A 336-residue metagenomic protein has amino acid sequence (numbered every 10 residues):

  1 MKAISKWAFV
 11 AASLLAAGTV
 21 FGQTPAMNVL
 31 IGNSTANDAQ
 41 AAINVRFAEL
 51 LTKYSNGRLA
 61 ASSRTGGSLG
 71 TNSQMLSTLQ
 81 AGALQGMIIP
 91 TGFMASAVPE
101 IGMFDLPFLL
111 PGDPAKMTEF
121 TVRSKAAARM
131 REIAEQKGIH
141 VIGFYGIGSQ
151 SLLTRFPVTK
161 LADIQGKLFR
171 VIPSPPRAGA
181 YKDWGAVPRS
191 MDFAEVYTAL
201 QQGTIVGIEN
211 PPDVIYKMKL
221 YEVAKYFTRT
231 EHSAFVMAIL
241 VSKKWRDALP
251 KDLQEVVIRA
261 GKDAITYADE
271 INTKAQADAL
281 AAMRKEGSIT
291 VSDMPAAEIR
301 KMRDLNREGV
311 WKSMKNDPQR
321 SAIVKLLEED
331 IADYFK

Functional and structural regions predicted by a protein language model:
M1-V10: Bacterial N-terminal signal peptides that target proteins for export
A17-T19: N-terminal signal peptide c-region/cleavage motif recognized by signal peptidases
Q23-K116, K125, M130-K336: N-terminal secretory/targeting leader peptides
V122: Catalytic cores of large soluble enzymes that bind and process phosphate-bearing ligands
